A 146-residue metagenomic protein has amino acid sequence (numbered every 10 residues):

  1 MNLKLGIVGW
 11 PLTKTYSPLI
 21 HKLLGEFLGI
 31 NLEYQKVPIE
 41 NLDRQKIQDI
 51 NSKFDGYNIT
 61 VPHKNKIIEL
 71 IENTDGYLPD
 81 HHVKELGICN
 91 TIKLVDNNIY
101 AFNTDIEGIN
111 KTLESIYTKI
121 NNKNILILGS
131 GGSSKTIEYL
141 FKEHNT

Functional and structural regions predicted by a protein language model:
M1-N2, N121: Immediate post-signal peptide segment of exported/extracytoplasmic ligand-binding proteins
N2-I116: Phosphate/diphosphate ligand-binding glycine-rich loop within oxidoreductases
G9, A101-I106, L113, Y117-T146: Glycine-rich adenosine-cofactor-binding loop
